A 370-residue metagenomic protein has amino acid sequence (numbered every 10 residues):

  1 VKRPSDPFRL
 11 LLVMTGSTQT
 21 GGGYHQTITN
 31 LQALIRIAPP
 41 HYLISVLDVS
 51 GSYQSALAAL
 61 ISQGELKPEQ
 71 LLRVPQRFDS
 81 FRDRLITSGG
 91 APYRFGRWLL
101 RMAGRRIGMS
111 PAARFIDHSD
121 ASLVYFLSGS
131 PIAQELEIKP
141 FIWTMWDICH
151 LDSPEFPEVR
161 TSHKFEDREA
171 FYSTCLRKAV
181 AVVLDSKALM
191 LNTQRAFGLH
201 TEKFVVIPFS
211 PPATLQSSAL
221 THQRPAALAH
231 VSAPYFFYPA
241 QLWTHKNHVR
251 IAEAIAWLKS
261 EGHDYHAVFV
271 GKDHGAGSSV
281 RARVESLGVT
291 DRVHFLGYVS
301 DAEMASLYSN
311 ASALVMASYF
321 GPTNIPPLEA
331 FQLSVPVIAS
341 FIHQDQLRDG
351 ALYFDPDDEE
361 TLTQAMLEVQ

Functional and structural regions predicted by a protein language model:
K2-Q370: Carbohydrate transferase catalytic cores enriched for Leloir-type hexosyltransferases
